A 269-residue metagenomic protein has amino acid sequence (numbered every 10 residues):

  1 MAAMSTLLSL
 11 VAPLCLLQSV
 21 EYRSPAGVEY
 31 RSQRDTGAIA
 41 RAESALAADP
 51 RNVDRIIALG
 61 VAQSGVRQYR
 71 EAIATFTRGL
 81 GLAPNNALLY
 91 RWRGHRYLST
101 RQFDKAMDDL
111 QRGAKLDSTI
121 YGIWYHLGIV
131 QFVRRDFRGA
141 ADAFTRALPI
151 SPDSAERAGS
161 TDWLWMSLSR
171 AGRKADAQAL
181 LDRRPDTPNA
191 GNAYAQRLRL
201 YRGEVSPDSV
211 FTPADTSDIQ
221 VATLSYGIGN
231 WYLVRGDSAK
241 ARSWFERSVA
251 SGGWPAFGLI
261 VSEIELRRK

Functional and structural regions predicted by a protein language model:
C15-D54, A58, G65-V66, K269: N-terminal leader/linker segments that initiate helical-solenoid repeat arrays
G27, V61, H95, I129 (+3 more regions): Residue-level recognition of tetratricopeptide repeat
S44-A45, R78-G79, R112-G113, R146-A147 (+2 more regions): Canonical positions in the second alpha-helix
V53-D54, A87-L88, Y121-G122, A155-A158 (+2 more regions): Helix-start (N-cap) detector for alpha-helical repeat units in TPR-like alpha-solenoids, especially tetratricopeptide
G65-V66, S99-T100, V133-R134, M166 (+3 more regions): Register position in tetratricopeptide repeats
